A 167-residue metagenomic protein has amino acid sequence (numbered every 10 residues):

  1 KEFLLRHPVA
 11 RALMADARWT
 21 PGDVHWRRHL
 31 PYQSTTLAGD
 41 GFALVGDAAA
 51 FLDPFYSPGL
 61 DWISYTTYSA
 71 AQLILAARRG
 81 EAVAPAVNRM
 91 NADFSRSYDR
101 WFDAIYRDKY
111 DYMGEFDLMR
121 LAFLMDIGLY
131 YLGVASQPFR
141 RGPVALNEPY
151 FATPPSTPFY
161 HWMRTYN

Functional and structural regions predicted by a protein language model:
K1-G22, W26, A50, P58-D61 (+1 more regions): Conserved FAD/dinucleotide-binding core of flavoprotein oxidoreductases
E2-R6, L13, R89, D93 (+3 more regions): Residues that form generic nucleotide/phosphate-binding pockets
P21-H29, R89, S136-R141, A152: A general structural signal for short secondary-structure boundary/capping elements
V24-A50, P54: FAD-binding beta-loop-beta segment adjacent to the flavin cofactor pocket
A43, W62-Y65, P85: Conserved active-site and cofactor/substrate-binding residues in soluble primary-metabolism enzymes
L52-A71: A conserved FAD-binding loop/helix module that cradles the flavin
S69-F123, V134-A135: Active-site-proximal substrate-binding core of FAD-dependent oxidoreductases
Y112-N167: C-terminal auxiliary extensions adjacent to catalytic cores
